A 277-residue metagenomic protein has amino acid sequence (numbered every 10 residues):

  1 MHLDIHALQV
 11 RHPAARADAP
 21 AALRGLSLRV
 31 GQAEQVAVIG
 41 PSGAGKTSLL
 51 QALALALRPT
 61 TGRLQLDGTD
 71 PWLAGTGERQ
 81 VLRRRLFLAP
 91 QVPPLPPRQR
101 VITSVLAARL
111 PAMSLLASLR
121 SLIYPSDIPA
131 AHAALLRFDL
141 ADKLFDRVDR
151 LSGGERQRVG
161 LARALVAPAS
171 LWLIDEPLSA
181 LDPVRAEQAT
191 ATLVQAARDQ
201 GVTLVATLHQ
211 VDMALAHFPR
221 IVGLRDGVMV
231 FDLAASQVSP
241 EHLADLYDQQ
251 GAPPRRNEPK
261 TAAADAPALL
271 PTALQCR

Functional and structural regions predicted by a protein language model:
I39-P41: The feature captures the beta-strand-to-loop junction immediately N-terminal to the Walker
A54: Helix-to-loop junction immediately C-terminal to a conserved catalytic motif
P71-F87, A117-Y124: ABC ATPase NBD coupling module
S118-K143: Conserved ABC ATPase "signature" region
R147-L151, E155: Conserved ABC ATPase signature
W172-E176: Catalytic Walker B motif of ABC-type/P-loop ATPase nucleotide-binding domains
L208-H209: H-loop/switch region of ABC-family ATPase nucleotide-binding domains
